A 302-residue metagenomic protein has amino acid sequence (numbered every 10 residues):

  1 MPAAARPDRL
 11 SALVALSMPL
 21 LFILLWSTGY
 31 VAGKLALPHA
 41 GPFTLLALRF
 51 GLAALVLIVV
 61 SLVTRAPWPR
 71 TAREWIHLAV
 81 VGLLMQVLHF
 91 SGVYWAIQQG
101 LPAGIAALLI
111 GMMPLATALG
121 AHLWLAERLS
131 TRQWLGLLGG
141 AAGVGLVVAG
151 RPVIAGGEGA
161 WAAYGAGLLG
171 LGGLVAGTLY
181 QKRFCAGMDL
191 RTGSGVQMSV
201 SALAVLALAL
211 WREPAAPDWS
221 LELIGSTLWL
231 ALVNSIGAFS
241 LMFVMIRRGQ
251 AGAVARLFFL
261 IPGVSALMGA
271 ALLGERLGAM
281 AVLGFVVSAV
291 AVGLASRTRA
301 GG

Functional and structural regions predicted by a protein language model:
P2-A47, A53, A155-R183, S201-L203 (+1 more regions): Glycine-/small-residue-enriched transmembrane alpha-helix faces in small-molecule transporters and effluxers
S11-L16, H39-F43, A47, P67-I76 (+3 more regions): Juxtamembrane helix-entry segments on the extracytoplasmic side of multipass membrane proteins
S17, L21, A47-L52, V80 (+10 more regions): Hydrophobic residues within alpha-helical transmembrane segments of multi-pass solute transporters/permease subunits
L25, G29-Y30, I58-I110, L146 (+1 more regions): Specific transmembrane alpha-helical segments of multi-pass solute transporters/efflux pumps, especially DMT/EamA
T44-L55, M85, F90, Y94-R128 (+3 more regions): Specific alpha-helical transmembrane segments that line the substrate/conduction pathway and gating interfaces
L46-L48, I105-M112, L179-L203, L232-A271: Helix-helix packing/entry segments at the starts of transmembrane helices
L57, G120, L129-R151, L171-L174 (+4 more regions): Hydrophobic transmembrane alpha-helices of multi-pass small-molecule transport proteins
L57, T117-L119, L123, L137 (+3 more regions): Transmembrane alpha-helical segments that form core, pore/gating elements of small-molecule transporters/exporters
